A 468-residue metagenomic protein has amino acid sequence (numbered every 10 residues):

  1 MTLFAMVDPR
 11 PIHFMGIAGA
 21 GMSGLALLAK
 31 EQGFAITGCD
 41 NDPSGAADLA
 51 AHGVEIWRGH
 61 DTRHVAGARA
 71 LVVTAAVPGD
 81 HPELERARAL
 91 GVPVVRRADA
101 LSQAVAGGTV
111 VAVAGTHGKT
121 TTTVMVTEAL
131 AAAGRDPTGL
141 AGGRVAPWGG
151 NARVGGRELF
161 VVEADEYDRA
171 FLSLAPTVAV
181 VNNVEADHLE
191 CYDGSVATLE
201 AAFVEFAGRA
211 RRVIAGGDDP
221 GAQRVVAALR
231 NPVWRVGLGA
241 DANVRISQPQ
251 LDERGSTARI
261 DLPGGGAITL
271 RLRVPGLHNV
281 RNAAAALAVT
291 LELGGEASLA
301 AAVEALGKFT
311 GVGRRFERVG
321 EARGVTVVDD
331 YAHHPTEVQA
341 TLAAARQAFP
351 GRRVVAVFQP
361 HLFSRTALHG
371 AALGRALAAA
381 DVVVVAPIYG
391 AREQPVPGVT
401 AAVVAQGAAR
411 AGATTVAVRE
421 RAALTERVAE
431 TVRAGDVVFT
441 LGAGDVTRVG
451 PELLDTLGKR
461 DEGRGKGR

Functional and structural regions predicted by a protein language model:
M1-A100, P220, A242-Q248, A297: N-terminal leader/targeting and accessory segments in enzymes
T2-H13, G21, L27-L28, Q32 (+6 more regions): Nucleotide phosphate-binding/pyrophosphate-handling subdomain across enzymes that bind or process nucleotide phosphates
L28-E31, A50-A51, H64, A75-G217 (+3 more regions): Phosphate-binding loop of NTP-binding sites
F34-N41, V213-G217, V355-Q359, A379-G390: Short internal beta-strands
C39-D40, W57-H60, V95-S102, G139-G143 (+6 more regions): Beta-strand->loop->alpha-helix junctions that form or flank phosphate-binding loops in nucleotide-handling enzymes
V65-A70, E158, R433-D436: Short acidic/histidine-rich motifs immediately flanking catalytic phosphotransfer sites in two-component signaling
G374-A434: C-terminal helical cap/extension that packs against the catalytic core of soluble nucleotide-cofactor enzymes
G458-R468: Short, basic, low-complexity termini and linkers enriched in Ser/Thr/Gly/Pro that act as targeting/leader peptides
